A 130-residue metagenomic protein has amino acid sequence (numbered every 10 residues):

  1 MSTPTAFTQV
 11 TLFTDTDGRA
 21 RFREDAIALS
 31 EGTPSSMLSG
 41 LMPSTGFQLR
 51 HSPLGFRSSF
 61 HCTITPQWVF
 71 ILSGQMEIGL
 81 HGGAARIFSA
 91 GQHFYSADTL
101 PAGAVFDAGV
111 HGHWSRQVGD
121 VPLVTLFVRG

Functional and structural regions predicted by a protein language model:
S2-T14, G83: Short acidic, Pro/Gly- and aromatic-enriched capping/linker segments at domain boundaries
D15-T16, L72: Short, ordered coil/turn segments that flank beta-strands lining enzyme active or ligand-binding pockets
T16-F60, P66, V121-T125: A short glycine-rich, His/Asp/Glu-containing loop-to-beta-strand
P53-F56, G74, L80, L100 (+1 more regions): Short acidic (Asp/Glu) patches
I64-G82, Q92: Glycine- and acidic-residue-biased ligand/ion/polar-headgroup-sensing regions
G82-G103: Short acidic-glycine-tyrosine-enriched beta hairpin
Y95-S96, A104-G130: A short hydrophobic beta-strand segment most commonly corresponding to one strand of the jelly-roll/cupin
